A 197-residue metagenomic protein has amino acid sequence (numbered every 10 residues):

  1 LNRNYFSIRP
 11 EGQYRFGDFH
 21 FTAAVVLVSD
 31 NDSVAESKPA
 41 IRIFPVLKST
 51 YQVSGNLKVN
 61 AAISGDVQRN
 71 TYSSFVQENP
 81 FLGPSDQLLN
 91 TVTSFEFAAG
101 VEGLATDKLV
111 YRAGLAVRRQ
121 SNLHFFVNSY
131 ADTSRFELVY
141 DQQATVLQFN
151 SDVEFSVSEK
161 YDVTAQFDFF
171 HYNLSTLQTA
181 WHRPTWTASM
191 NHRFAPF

Functional and structural regions predicted by a protein language model:
L1-D18, A144: Outer-membrane beta-barrel transmembrane domain signature of Gram-negative proteins, especially the mid-to-C-terminal
H20, A24-V26, S33-F197: Exposed, low-structure sequence patches enriched in small/polar residues
